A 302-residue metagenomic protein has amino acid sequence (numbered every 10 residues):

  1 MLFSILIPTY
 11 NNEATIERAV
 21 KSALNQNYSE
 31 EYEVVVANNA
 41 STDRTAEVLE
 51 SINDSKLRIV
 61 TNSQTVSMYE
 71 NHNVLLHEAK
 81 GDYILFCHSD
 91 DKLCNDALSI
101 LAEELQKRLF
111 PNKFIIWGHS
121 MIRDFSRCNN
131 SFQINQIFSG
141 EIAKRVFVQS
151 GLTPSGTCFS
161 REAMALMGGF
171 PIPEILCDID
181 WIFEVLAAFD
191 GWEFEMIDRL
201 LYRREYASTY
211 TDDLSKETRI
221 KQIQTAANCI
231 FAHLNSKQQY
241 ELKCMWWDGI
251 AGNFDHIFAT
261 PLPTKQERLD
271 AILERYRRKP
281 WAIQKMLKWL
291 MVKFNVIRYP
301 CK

Functional and structural regions predicted by a protein language model:
N12-N25: Short, well-formed alpha-helical segments that are part of the catalytic scaffolds of diverse glycosyltransferases
S22, N38-E47, Q64-T65, H88: A conserved acidic beta->alpha catalytic loop
Y32-E33, A46-E78: Conserved donor nucleotide-binding strand/loop of the catalytic core
R44, D91-E104: Acidic donor-binding/catalytic loop of UDP-sugar-dependent glycosyltransferases, especially processive GT2
E70-H77, L98-L166: Flexible acidic/His/Gly-enriched loops in nucleotide-sugar-dependent glycosyltransferase catalytic domains
I84: Short aromatic/hydrophobic "clamp" motif used to bind/position activated sugar donors
G140-T218: Conserved nucleotide-sugar donor-binding catalytic segment
L176, W181, F189, L201-A207 (+2 more regions): Catalytic core of nucleotide-sugar-dependent glycosyltransferases
